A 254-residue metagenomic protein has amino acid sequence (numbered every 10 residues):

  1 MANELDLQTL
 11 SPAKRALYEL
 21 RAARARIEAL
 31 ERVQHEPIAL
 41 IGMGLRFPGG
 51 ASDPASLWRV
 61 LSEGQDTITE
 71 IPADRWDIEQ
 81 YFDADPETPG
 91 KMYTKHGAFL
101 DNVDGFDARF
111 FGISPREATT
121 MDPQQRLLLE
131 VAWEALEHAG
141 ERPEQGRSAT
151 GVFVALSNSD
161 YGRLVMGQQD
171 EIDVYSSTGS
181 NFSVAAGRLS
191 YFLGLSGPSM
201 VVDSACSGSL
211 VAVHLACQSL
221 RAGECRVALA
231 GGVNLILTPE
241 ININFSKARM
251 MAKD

Functional and structural regions predicted by a protein language model:
A2-E4, A29-D254: Cys-dependent condensing catalytic cores that perform Claisen condensation/acyl-transfer in fatty-acid/polyketide
L5, T9-P12, A16-E19, R26 (+1 more regions): Heptad-repeat coiled-coil/leucine-zipper oligomerization helices
